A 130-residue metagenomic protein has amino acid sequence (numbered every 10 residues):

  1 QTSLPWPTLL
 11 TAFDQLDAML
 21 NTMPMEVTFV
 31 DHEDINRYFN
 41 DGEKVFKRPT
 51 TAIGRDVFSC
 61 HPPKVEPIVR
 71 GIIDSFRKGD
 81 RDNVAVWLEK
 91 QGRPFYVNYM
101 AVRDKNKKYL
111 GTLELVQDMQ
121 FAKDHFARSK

Functional and structural regions predicted by a protein language model:
L4-D74, R128-K130: PAS-family sensory domains
G42-K123: Sensory/regulatory domains in signal-transduction proteins
